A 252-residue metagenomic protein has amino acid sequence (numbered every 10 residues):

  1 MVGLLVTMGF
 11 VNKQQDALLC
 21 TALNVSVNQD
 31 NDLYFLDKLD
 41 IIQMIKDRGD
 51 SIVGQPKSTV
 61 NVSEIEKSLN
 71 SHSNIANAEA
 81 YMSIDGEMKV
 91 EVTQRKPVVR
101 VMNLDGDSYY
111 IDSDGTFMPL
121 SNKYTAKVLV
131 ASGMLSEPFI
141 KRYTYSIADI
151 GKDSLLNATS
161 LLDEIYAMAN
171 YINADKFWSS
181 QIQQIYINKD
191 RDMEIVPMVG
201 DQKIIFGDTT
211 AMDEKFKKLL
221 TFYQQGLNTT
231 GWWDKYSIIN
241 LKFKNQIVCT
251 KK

Functional and structural regions predicted by a protein language model:
M1-V27, R48-P56, V60-K67, S71-K252: Charged, solvent-exposed interaction patches on well-folded alpha/beta domains that mediate macromolecular contacts
N31-K57: N-terminal export/assembly leaders
